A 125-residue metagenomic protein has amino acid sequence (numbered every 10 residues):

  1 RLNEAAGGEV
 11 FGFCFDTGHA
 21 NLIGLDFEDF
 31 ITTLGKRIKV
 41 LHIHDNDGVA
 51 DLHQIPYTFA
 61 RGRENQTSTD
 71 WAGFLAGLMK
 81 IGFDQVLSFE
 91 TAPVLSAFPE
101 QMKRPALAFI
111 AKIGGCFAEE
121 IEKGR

Functional and structural regions predicted by a protein language model:
R1-R125: Histidine-acidic metal/acid-base catalytic patches
